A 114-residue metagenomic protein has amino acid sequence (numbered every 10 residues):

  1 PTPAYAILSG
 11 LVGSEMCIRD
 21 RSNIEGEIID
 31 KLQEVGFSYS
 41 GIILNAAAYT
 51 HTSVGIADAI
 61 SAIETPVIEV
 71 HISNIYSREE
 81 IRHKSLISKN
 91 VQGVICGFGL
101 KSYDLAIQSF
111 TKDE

Functional and structural regions predicted by a protein language model:
P1-G13, I18: Single conserved hydrophobic/aromatic residue that forms the stacking wall/gate of nucleotide- or nucleobase-binding
R19-G26: Short beta->alpha junction loops
E27-K31, T52: Short acidic active-site motifs
V35-I42: Short acidic/histidine-rich motifs immediately flanking catalytic phosphotransfer sites in two-component signaling
L44-Y76: Mid-chain, well-packed structural core segment of small domains
I72-L86: Mobile beta-alpha loop/short-helix "lid" or hinge segments that flank ligand
R82-L100: Short beta-strand elements at the ligand-binding edges of bilobed clamshell
C96-E114: A charged, well-structured terminal subsegment
